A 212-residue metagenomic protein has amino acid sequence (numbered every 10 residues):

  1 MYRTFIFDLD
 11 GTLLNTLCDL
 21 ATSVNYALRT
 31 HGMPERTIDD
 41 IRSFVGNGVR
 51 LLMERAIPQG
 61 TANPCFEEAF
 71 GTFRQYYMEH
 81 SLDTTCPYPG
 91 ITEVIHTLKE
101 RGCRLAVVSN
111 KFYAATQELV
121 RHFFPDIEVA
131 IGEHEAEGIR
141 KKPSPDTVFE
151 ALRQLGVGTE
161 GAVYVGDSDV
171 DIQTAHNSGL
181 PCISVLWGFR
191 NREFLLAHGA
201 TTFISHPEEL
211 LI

Functional and structural regions predicted by a protein language model:
M1-S43, E54: Active-site neighborhood of HAD-like aspartate-dependent phosphohydrolases
V24, I91-R121: Substrate-recognition element of Asp-dependent hydrolases with the DxDx(T/V) motif
A27-L28, G48-A62, A151-L152: Helix-loop "lid/cap" segments that line or gate small-molecule binding pockets
E54-E93: Metal-dependent phosphoesterase signature
D83-T84, F112-V163, D169-S178, R192-E193: Substrate-recognition "cap/lid" segment bordering the active-site pocket of phosphatases
W187-L196: Short, glycine/polar-rich helix-capping loops at beta-to-alpha or helix-loop-helix junctions that flank or form
T202-H206: Short acidic-hydrophobic, aromatic-tinged amphipathic segments that line or gate anion-handling sites
